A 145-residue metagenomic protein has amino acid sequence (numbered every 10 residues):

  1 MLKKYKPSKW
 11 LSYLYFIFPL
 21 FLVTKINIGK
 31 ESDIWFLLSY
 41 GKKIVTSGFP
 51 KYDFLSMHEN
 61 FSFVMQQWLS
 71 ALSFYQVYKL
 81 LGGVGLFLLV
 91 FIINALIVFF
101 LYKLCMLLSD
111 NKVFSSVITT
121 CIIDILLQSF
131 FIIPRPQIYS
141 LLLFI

Functional and structural regions predicted by a protein language model:
M1-V23: Start-transfer (signal-anchor) and selected internal transmembrane alpha helices of multi-pass inner/ER membrane
Y15, L101-L126, L141-L142: Transmembrane-helix signature of polytopic, membrane-embedded enzymes that assemble or transfer cell-envelope glycans
L20-T24, C121-F130: Aromatic-anchored segments of alpha-helical transmembrane domains
L22-F36: Helix-to-loop transition at the C-terminal end of transmembrane segments
K30-I34, F63-Q67, G85-F91, I125-F144: Membrane-interface micro-motifs in multi-pass membrane enzymes
K42-N60: Extracytosolic helix-loop segments that constitute the early lumenal/periplasmic catalytic or substrate-binding loops
M57-L88: Short hydrophobic/aromatic helix or loop-helix immediately within or flanking a transmembrane segment in polytopic
L88-L108: Transmembrane-helix motifs of polytopic, lipid-linked glycan transferases
